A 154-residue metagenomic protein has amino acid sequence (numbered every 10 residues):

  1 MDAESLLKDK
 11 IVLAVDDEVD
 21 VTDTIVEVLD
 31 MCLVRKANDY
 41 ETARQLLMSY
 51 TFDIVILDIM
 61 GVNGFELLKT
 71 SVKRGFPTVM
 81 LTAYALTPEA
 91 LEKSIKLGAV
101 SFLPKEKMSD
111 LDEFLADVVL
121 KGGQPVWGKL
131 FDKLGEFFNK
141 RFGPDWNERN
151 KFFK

Functional and structural regions predicted by a protein language model:
D2-D20, I25-V26: Conserved acidic segment of CheY-like receiver
V19, K36-I54, V62: Acidic, metal-coordinating helix/loop segments flanking the phosphotransfer/catalytic sites of two-component signaling
T24-L29, L46, T70, K93: Alpha-helical interaction/dimerization surfaces of two-component signaling modules
Y40, V55-R74: Conserved phosphotransfer microenvironments
M48-Y50, T70-P77, L97: Conserved phosphotransfer cores of two-component systems
I56, S71, G75-P88: A short, hydrophobic beta-strand element within the central beta-sheet of small alpha/beta folds
E66, A85-P104, S109-E113: Alpha4 helix (beta4-alpha4-beta5 surface) of REC/receiver domains from two-component response regulators
D110, G122-K154: CheY-like receiver
